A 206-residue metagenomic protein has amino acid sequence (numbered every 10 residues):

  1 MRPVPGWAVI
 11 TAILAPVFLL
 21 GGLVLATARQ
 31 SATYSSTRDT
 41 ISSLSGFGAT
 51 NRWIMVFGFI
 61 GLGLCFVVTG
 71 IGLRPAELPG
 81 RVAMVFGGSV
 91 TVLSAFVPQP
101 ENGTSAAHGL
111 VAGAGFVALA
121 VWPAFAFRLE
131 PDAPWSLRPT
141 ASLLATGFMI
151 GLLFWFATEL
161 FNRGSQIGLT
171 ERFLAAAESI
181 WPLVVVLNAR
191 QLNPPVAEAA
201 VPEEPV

Functional and structural regions predicted by a protein language model:
R2-Y34, R38-T40, L44, G48-Q191: Hydrophobic, aromatic-enriched alpha-helical segments typical of multi-pass transmembrane helices
P195-V206: Short, intrinsically disordered terminal tails adjacent to the first/last structured region
